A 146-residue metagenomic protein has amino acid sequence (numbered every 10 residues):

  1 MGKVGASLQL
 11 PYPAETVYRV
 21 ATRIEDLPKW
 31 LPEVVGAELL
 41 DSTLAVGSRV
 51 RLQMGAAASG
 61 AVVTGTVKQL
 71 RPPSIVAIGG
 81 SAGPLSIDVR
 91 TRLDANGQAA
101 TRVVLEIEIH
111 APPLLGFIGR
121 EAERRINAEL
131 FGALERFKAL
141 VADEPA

Functional and structural regions predicted by a protein language model:
M1-A45, A139, A146: Hydrophobic ligand-binding cavity/cleft-lining segments
K3-G5, G60-T64, S86-R90: Short, surface-exposed coil-to-beta transition loops
G5, E38, G55, I118-A122: Conserved short-loop catalytic and cofactor-binding motifs
S7-P11, E38, Q53, T66 (+1 more regions): Generic structural detector for well-ordered beta-strands
P11, W30, L70-R71, N96: A short, compositionally biased micro-patch
P13-R19, I126-E129, A133: Short amphipathic alpha-helical segments
E38-P84, R102, G132-A146: Glycine-rich portal/gate segments that line the openings of hydrophobic small-molecule binding cavities
G79-G132: Beta-strand/loop substructures that line and gate deep hydrophobic ligand-binding cavities in soluble
